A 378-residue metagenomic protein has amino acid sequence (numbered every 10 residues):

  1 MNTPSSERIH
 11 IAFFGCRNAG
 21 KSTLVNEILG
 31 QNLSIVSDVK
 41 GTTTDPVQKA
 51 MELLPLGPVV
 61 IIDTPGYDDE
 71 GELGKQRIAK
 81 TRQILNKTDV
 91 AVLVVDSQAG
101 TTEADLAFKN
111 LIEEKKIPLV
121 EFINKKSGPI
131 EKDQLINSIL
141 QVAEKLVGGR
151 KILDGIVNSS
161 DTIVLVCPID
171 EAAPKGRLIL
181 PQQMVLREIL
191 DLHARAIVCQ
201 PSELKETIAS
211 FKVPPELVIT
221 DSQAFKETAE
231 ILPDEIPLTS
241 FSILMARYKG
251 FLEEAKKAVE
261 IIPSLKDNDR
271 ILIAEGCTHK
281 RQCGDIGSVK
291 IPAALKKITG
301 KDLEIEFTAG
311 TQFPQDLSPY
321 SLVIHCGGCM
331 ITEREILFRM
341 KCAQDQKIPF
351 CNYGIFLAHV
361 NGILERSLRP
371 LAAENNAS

Functional and structural regions predicted by a protein language model:
M1-K75, A79, Q83-K87, P263: Conserved G1/Walker A P-loop phosphate-binding module
G15, T64-P65, V94-A99, P118-Q134 (+7 more regions): G-domain G4 guanine-recognition motif of GTPases
K49-G57, I62-P65, E72-Q134, K151-G155 (+4 more regions): Conserved C-terminal guanine-recognition region of P-loop GTPase G domains, centered on the G4
T88, P215, Y320: An anion/phosphate-binding loop that grips the pyrophosphate of nucleotide cofactors and donors
L111-G155, T162-V164, H193-S202, T239-F241 (+4 more regions): Canonical P-loop GTPase G-domain recognition
M184-A194, V289-E304: Short helix-loop-beta junction
M245-G300, T311-Q312, L317: Redox- and metal-dependent alpha/beta enzyme cores, enriched for Fe-S-associated oxidoreductases and cofactor-handling
G310, Y320, H325-N361, S367-L368: Cofactor-cradling patches in redox/metallo enzymes
